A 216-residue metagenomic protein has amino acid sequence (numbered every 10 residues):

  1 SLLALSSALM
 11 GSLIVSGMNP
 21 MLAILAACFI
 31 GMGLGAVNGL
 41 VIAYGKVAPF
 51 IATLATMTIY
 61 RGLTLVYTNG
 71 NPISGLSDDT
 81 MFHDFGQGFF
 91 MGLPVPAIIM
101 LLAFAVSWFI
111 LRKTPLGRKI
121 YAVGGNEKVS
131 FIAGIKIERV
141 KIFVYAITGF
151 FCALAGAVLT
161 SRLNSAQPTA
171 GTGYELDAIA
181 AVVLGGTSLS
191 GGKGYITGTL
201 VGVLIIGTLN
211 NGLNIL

Functional and structural regions predicted by a protein language model:
S1, V41-V47, L189-T197: Membrane-helix interface "capping/anchor" motifs
S1-L40, G192: Membrane-embedded helix boundary and interhelical linker motif in transport proteins
S6-S7, I30, T56-Y60, I99 (+3 more regions): Transmembrane alpha-helical core residues of multi-pass small-molecule transporters, especially secondary transporters
S7-V15, A133, L204-N214: Interfacial segments of multi-pass membrane proteins
I14-V15, I42-A43, L111, G194 (+1 more regions): Helix-capping/transition residues at the boundaries of transmembrane alpha-helices and the short helical linkers
N19-A27, L34-N38, I42, F90-A166: Helix-loop-helix "hairpin" substructures at the membrane interface of multi-pass membrane proteins
G45, P49-T114, V140-F143, R162-G171 (+1 more regions): Transmembrane helix-bundle core of multi-pass membrane transporters and related energy-transducing complexes
C152, R162-L216: Transmembrane alpha-helical segments in multi-pass inner-membrane proteins
